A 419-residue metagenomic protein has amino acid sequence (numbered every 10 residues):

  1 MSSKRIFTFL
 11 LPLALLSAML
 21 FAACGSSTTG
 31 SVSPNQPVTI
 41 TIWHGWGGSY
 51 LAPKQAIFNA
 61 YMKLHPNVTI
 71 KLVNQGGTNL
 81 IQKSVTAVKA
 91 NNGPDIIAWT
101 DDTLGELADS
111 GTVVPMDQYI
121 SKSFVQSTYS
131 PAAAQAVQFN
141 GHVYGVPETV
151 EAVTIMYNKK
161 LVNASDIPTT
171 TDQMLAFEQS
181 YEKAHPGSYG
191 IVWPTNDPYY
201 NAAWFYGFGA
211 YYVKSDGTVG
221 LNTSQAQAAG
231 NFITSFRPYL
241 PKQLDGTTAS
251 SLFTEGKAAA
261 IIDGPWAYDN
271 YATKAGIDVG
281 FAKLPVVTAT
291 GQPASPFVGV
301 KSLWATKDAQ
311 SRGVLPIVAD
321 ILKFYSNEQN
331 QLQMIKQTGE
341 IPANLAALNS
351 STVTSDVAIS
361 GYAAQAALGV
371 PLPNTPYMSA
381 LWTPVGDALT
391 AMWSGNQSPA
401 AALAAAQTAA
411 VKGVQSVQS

Functional and structural regions predicted by a protein language model:
S2, F9, C24-E106, T288-G291 (+4 more regions): Conserved N-terminal structural module of periplasmic/extracytoplasmic solute-binding proteins
C24, A134, A282, I335-D387 (+2 more regions): Long, aromatic- and glycine/proline-rich binding clefts that accommodate carbohydrate-like moieties
A60-T128, K160-T169, A259-A260, N270-Y271 (+3 more regions): Extracytoplasmic "Venus flytrap"/periplasmic binding protein-like
L64, N231, S235-P241, T273-T338 (+1 more regions): Extracytoplasmic/periplasmic substrate-recognition and gating elements
P94-D95, S123-K160, Y189-G190, T290-S295 (+1 more regions): A structural signal for short loop-to-beta-strand junctions that line the ligand-binding cleft of periplasmic/secreted
D101-A152, T171-F177, K183, A203 (+3 more regions): Hinge/lid segment of periplasmic solute-binding proteins
L175-E182, T218-D245: Glycine-centered hinge/linker elements that transmit conformational signals in sensory and ligand-binding systems
